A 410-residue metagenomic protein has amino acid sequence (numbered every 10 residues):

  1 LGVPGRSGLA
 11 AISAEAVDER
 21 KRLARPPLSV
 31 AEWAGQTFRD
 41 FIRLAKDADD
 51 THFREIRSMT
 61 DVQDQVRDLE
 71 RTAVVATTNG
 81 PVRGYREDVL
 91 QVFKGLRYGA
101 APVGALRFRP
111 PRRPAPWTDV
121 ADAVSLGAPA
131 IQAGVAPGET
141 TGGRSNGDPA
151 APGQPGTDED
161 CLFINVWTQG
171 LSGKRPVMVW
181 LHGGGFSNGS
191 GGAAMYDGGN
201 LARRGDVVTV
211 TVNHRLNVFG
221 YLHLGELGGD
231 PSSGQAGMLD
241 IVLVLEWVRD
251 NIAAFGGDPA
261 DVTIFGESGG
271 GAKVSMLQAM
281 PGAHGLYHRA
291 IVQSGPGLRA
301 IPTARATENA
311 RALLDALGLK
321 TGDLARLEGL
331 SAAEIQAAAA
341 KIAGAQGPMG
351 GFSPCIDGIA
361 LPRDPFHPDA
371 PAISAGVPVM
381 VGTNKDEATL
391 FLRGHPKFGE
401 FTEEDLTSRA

Functional and structural regions predicted by a protein language model:
L9, D18-L23, L44-D47: Short, intrinsically disordered low-complexity segments enriched in Ser/Thr with adjacent Pro
E55-Q235: Non-catalytic accessory segments of hydrolases
G183, A236-D240, S268-G271: Active-site loop->helix "elbow" adjoining a glycine-rich segment at hydrolase catalytic centers
P231-A253: Alpha/beta-hydrolase active-site loop
D250, H284, R289, Q293-R409: Substrate-access "cap/lid" subdomains that shape and gate the entrance to catalytic or ligand-binding pockets
G256-E267: Alpha/beta-hydrolase fold nucleophile elbow
G266-G269, P281, S294: Catalytic nucleophile serine of serine hydrolases, specifically the conserved "nucleophile elbow" pentapeptide
G271-A283: Short glycine-enriched nucleophile-adjacent loop and the immediately C-terminal alpha-helix near the catalytic center
